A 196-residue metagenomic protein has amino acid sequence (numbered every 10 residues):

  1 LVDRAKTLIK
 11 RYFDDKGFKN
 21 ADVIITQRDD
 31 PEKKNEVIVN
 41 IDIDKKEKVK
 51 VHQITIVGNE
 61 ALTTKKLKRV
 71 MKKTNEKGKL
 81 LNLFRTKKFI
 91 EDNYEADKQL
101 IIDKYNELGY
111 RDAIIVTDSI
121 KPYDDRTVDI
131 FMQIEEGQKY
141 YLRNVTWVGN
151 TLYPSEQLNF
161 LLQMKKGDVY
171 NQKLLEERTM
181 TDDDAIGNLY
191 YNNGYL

Functional and structural regions predicted by a protein language model:
L1-L196: Interaction-mediating elements
